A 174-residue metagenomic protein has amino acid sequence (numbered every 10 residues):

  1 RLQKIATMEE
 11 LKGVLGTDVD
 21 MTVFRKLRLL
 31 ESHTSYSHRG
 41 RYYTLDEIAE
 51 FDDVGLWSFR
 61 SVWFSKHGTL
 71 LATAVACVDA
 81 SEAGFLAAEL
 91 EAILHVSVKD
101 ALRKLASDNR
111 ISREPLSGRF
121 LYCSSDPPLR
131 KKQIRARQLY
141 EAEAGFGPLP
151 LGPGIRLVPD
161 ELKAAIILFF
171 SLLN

Functional and structural regions predicted by a protein language model:
R1-A80, G84, H95, R103-N174: Long, charge-rich, low-complexity intrinsically disordered regions
L90: Conserved donor NDP-sugar-binding/catalytic core segment of glycosyltransferases
